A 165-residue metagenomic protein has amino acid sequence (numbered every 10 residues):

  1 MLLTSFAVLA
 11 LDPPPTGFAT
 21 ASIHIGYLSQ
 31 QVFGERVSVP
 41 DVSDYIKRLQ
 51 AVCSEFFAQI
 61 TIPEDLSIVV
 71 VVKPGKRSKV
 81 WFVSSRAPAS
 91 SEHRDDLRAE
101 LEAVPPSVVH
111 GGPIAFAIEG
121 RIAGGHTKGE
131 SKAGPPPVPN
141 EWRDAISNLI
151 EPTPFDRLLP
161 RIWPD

Functional and structural regions predicted by a protein language model:
L11-D165: Charge-biased low-complexity segments
